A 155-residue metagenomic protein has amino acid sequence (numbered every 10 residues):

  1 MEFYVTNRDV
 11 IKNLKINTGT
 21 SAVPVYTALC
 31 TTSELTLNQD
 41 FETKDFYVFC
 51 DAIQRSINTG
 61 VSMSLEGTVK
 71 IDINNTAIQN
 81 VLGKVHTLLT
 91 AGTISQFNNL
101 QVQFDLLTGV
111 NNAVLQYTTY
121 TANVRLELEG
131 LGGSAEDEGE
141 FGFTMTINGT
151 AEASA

Functional and structural regions predicted by a protein language model:
M1-F3, D137-A155: Protruding loop/beta-arch "assembly-hinge" segments enriched in small, turn-prone residues
M1-N74, T119, N123-G139: Solvent-exposed edge beta-strands and adjacent loop segments that serve as assembly or binding interfaces
V23, S64, T87, Q96 (+3 more regions): Intrinsically disordered, low-complexity, compositionally biased regions/tails
D51-I53, V81-V85, E140-G142: Generic preference for flexible, low-structure residues
T59, I71, G83, I94 (+3 more regions): Hydrophobic transmembrane signal anchors and adjacent membrane-proximal interface regions, especially in viral
E66-T68, Q103-D105, T144-T146: Residues within well-ordered beta-strands of beta-sheet-rich folds
D72-I78, A151-A155: Short, cysteine-centered beta-strand-loop-beta hairpins and adjacent loop/turn segments enriched in charged/polar
Q79-Y120: Short, acidic/charged, Gly/Pro-enriched secondary-structure junctions
